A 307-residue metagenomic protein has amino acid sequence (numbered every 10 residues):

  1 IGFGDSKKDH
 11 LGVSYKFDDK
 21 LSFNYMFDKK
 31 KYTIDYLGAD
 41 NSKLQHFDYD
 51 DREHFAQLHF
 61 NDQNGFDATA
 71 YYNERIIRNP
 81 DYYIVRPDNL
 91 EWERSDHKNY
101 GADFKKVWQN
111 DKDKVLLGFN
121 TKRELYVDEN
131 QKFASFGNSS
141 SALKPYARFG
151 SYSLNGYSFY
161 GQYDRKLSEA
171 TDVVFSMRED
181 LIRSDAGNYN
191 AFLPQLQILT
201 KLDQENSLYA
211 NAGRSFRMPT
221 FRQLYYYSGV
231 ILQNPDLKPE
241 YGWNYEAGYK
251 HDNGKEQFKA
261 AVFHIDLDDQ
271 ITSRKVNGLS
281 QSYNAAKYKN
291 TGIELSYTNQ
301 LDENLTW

Functional and structural regions predicted by a protein language model:
I1, S22, D28, D67-D88 (+3 more regions): Surface-exposed extracellular loop regions of Gram-negative outer-membrane beta-barrel proteins
I1-G2, K30-L44, N73, R78-P87 (+4 more regions): Outer-membrane beta-barrel translocator domains and adjoining extracellular loop/strand segments of Gram-negative
G2-H10, K20-N99: Flexible loop and strand-edge segments within Gram-negative outer membrane beta-barrel domains
K7, D19, F27-T33, Y72-I76 (+8 more regions): Transmembrane beta-strands of outer-membrane beta-barrel pores
L11-F17, A56-D62, A102-W108, F159-R165 (+3 more regions): Residues on the lipid-exposed face of transmembrane beta-strands in outer-membrane beta-barrel proteins
D19-F23, Q63-A68, K112-V115, A170-F175 (+3 more regions): Repeated loop/turn-to-beta-strand initiation elements of outer-membrane beta-barrel proteins
D40-D62, S95-H97, R148, Y152 (+5 more regions): Outer-membrane beta-barrel signature, preferentially recognizing the C-terminal barrel domain of Gram-negative
E91-V174: Outer-membrane beta-barrel transmembrane domain signature of Gram-negative proteins, especially the mid-to-C-terminal
